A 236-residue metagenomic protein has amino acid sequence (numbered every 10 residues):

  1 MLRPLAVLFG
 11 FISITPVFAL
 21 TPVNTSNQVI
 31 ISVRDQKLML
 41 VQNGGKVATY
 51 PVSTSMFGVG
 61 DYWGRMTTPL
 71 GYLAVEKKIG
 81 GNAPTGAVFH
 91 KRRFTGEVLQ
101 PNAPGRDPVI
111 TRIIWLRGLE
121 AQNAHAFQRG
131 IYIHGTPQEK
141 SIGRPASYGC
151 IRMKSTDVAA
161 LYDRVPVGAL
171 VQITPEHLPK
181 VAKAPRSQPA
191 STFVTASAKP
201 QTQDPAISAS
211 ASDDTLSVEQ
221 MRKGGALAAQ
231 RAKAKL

Functional and structural regions predicted by a protein language model:
P4-P16: Bacterial N-terminal signal peptides
L20-N24, Y62-M66, A83-R222, L227-L236: Exported/periplasmic cell-wall-interacting domains
L20-V59: A structural motif detector for short, solvent-exposed N-terminal "entry" segments of globular domains
V33, Q42, T54, E76-K77 (+3 more regions): Pocket-edge structural micro-motifs
D35-K37, Y72, I113: Structural motif
V47, P51-I79, A83: Electropositive
